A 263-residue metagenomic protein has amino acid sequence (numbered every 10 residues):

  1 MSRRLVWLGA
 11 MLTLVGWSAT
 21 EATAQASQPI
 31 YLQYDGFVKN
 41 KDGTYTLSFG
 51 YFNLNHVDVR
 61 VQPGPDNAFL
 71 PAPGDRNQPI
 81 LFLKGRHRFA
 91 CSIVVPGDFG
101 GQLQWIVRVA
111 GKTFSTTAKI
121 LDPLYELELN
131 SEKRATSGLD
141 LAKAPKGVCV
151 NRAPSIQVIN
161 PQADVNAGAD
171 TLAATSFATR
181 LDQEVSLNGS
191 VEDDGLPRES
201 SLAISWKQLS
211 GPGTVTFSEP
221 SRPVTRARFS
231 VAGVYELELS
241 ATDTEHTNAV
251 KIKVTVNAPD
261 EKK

Functional and structural regions predicted by a protein language model:
Q25-Q28, P145-N166: Proline/serine/threonine-rich low-complexity linkers at boundaries of modular beta-sandwich domains
K39, G97, A227-V231, T244: Residue-level recognition of secondary-structure-to-loop junctions
K39-K41, A173-V185: Short, solvent-exposed loop/linker segments at the N-terminal edge of repeated beta-sheet extracellular domains
G43, G97-L103, V231-Y235: Short tyrosine-centred short linear motifs in exposed loops/low-complexity segments
Y51-N55, S190-P197, S210, D243: Extracellular acidic, Ser/Thr/Pro-rich low-complexity tracts
P79, A173-A174, L196-E199, K207-P223: Low-complexity "stalk/linker" and mucin-like segments enriched in Ser/Thr/Pro/Ala/Gly
N248-A258: C-terminal edge beta-strand
